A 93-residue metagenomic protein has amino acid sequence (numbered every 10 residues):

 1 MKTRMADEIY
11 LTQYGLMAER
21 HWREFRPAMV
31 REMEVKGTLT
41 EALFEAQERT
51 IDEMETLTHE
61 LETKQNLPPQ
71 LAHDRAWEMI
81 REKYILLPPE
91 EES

Functional and structural regions predicted by a protein language model:
K2-S93: Extended, charged helical/alpha-beta scaffold domains that provide interaction surfaces
